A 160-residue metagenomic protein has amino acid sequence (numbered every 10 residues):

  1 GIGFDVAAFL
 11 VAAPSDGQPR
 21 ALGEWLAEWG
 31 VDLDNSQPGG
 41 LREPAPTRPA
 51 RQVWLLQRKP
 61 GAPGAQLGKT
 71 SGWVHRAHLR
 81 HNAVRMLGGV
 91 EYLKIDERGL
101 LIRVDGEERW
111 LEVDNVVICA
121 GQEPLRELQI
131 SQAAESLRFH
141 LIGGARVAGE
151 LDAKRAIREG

Functional and structural regions predicted by a protein language model:
I2-A8, P46, G64-G72, F139-G160: A conserved FAD-binding loop/helix module that cradles the flavin
V6-E127: A Rossmann-like FAD-binding core segment of flavoenzymes
F9, A13-G17, I130-G143: A short, gly/pro- and small-residue-rich
R98, V113, E135-S136, D152: A residue-level detector for conformationally permissive "hinge/kink" positions
Q122, I130-S131, K154: Ferredoxin-type iron-sulfur electron-transfer modules and their immediate structural context
